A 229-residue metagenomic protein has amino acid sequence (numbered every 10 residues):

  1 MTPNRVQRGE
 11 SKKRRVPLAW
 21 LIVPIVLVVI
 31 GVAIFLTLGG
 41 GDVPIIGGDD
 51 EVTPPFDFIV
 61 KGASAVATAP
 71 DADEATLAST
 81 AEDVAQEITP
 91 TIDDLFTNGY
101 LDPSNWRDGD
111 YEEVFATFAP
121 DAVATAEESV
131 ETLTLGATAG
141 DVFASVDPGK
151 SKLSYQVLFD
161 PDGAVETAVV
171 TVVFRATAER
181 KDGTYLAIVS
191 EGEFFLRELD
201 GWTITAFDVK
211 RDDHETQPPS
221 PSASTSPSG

Functional and structural regions predicted by a protein language model:
P3-L101: Juxtamembrane and targeting peptides
G41-D42, Q156-G229: Exposed beta-sheet edge and beta->alpha loop/turn motif
G62-D147: Core segments of small alpha/beta cavity-forming domains
A139-V142, S154-L158: Short secondary-structure capping micro-motifs at structural edges
